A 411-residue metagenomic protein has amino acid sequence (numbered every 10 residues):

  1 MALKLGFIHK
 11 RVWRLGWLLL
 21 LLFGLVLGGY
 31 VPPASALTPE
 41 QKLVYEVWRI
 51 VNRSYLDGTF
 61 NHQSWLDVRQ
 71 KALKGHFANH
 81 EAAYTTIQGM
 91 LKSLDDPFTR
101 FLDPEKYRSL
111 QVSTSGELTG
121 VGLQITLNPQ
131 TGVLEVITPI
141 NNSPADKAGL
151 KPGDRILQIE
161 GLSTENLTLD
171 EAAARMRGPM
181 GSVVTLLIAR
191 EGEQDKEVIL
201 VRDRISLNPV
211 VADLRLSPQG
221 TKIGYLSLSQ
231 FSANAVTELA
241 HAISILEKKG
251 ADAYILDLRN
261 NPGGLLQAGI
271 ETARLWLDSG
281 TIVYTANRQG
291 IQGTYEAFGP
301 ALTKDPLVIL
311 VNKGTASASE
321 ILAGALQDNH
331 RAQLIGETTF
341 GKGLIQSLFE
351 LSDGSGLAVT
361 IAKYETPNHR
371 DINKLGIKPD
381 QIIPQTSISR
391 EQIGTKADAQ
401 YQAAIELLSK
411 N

Functional and structural regions predicted by a protein language model:
A2-P129, K151, Q158-I159, T164-P218 (+6 more regions): Intrinsically disordered, Ser/Thr/Pro/Gly-rich linkers and terminal tails that flank and connect PDZ domains
T126-L127, T138-N142, L228-S229, N312-K313: A structural micro-motif recognizing beta-strand termini and the immediately following turn/loop segments
V133, N234-T237, R370-N373: Solvent-exposed, non-transmembrane alpha-helical starts
P139-N141, P152, D278, D328 (+1 more regions): Short, flexible surface segments
A145, G153-I156: A structural signal for short beta-strand/turn segments enriched in small hydrophobics and glycine
D146, E160-S163, D170-K342, Q346-F349: Cleft-lining beta-strand/loop regions that shape enzyme active-site pockets
A358-V359: Short, small/polar residue-rich loop motifs at catalytic or cofactor-binding pockets
